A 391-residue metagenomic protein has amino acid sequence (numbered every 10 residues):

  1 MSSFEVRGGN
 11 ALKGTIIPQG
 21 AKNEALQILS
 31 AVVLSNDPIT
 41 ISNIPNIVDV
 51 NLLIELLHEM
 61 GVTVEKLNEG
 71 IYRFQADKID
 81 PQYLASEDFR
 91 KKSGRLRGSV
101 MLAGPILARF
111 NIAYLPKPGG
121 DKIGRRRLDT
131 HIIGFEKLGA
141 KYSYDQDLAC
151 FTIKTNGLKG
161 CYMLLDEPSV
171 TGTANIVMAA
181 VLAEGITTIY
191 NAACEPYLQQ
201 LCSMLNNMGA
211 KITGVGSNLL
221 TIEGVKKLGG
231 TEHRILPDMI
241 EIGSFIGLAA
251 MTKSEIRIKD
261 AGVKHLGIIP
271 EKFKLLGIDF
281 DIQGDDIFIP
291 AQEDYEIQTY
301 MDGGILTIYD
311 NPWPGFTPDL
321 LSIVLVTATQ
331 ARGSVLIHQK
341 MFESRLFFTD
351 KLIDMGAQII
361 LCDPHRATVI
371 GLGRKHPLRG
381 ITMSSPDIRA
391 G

Functional and structural regions predicted by a protein language model:
M1-G391: Short, structured segments at the rim of ligand-binding sites
